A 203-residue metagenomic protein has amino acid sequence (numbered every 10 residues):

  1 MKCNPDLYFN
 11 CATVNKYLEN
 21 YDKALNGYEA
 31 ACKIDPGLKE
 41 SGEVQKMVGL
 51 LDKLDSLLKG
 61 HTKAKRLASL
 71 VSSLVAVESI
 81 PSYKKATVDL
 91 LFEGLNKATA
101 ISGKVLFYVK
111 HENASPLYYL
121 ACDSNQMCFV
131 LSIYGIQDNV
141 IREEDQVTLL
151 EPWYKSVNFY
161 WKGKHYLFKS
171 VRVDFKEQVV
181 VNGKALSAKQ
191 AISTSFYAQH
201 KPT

Functional and structural regions predicted by a protein language model:
K65-S72, P81-N113: Structural detector for short beta-strands of small beta-barrel domains
N96-A100, K104-Y134, R142: OB-fold (S1/OB) nucleic-acid-binding surfaces
Y134-L150: Short nucleic-acid-contacting surface segments enriched for D/E, G, S/T with interspersed K/R
G163-T203: Extended, charge-rich, solvent-exposed interface segments
